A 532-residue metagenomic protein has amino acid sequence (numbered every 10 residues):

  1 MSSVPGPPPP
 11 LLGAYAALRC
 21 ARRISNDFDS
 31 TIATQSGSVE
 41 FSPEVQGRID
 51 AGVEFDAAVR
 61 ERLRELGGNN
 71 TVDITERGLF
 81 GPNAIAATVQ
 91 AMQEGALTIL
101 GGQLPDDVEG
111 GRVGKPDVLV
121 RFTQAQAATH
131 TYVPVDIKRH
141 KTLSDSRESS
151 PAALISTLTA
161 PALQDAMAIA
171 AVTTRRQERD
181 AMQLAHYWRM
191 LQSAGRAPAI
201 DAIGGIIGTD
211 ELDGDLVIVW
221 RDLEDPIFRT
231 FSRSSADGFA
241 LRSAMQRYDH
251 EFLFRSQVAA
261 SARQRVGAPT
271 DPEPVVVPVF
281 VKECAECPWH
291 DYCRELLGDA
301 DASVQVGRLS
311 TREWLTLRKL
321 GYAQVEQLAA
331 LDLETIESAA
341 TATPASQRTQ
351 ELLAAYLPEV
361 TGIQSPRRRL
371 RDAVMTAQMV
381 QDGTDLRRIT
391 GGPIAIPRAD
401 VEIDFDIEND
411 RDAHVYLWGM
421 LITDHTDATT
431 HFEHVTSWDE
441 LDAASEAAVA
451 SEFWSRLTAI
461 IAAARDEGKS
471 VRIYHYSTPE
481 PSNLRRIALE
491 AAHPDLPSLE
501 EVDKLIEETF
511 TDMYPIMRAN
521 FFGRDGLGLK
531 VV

Functional and structural regions predicted by a protein language model:
M1-H130, K141: Metal-dependent nuclease catalytic cores that hydrolyze phosphodiester bonds in DNA/RNA, characterized by
F41, V306-R398: N-terminal accessory regions of nucleic-acid-interacting proteins
G81, I99-D106, V113-R147, A152-Q257 (+1 more regions): Conserved DEDDh/DEDDy metal-dependent 3′-5′ exonuclease domain
V135, C287, L331, F405 (+2 more regions): Generic beta-strand/beta-sheet core signal
S234-T316: Long, highly charged, low-complexity intrinsically disordered interaction regions that mediate electrostatic DNA/RNA
D382-M420, A459, E467-K469, H493-L496: Flexible, glycine/threonine-enriched loop-and-boundary segments that flank and lead into catalytic domains of large
P397-E402, I407-S455: Metal-dependent catalytic core segments for phosphate chemistry
